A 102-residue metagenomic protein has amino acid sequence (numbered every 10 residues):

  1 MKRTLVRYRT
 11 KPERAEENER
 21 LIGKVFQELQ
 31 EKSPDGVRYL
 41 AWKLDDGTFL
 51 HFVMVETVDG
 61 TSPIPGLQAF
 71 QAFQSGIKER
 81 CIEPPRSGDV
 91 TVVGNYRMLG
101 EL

Functional and structural regions predicted by a protein language model:
K2-R9, L50-F52: Active-site-flanking beta-strand signature of metal-NTP-handling nucleotidyl enzymes and homologous cyclase-like
R3, R38-Y39: Short hydrophobic/aromatic beta-strand element in the GNAT-like acyltransferase core that lines or flanks the acyl-donor
R7, D89-V92: Short amphipathic
R9-R20: Short, surface-exposed ligand-recognition loops at beta-strand->loop->(often short) alpha-helix junctions that present
T10-P12, V55-T57, G94: Non-catalytic surface loops within mature trypsin-like serine protease
K24, E28-R38, M54-D89: An amphipathic, aromatic/His-enriched active-site/gating alpha helix that lines ligand/cofactor pockets
A41-D46: A short beta-turn/loop motif at secondary-structure boundaries
T91-L102: Short, low-order "capping/linker" segments at domain edges
